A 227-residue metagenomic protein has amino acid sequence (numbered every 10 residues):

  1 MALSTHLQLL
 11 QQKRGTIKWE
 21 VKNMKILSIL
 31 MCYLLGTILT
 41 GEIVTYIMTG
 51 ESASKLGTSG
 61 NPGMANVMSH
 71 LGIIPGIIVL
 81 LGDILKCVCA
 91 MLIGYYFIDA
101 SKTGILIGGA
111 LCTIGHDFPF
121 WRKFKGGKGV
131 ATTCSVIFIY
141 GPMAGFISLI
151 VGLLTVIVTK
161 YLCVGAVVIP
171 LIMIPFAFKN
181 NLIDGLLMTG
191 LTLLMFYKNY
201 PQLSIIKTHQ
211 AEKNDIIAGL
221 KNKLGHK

Functional and structural regions predicted by a protein language model:
Q11-N23: Short, Lys/Arg-enriched N-terminal segments with co-localized hydrophobic residues within the first ~10-30 amino acids
V21-I29, C89-I107, F138-A144, F176-L187: Helix-coil boundary and interhelical linker segments in multi-pass alpha-helical membrane proteins
M24-T49: N-terminal signal-anchor transmembrane alpha helix
I43-I74, S204-K227: Cytosolic, membrane-interface loops and tails of multi-pass inner-membrane proteins
E51-N61, F120-C134, Y161-V168: Short, non-helical or kinked segments that cap or interrupt transmembrane helices
M68-L71, G94-F97, G115, V130-T159 (+1 more regions): Interfacial segments of multi-pass membrane proteins
P75-L81, L85-P119, G152-L153, K160: Nucleotide and nucleotide-moiety/phosphate-recognizing core
V79-I93, V130-A131, G145-I150, A166-P170 (+1 more regions): Core segments of transmembrane alpha-helices that mediate helix-helix packing or line hydrophobic substrate/ligand
